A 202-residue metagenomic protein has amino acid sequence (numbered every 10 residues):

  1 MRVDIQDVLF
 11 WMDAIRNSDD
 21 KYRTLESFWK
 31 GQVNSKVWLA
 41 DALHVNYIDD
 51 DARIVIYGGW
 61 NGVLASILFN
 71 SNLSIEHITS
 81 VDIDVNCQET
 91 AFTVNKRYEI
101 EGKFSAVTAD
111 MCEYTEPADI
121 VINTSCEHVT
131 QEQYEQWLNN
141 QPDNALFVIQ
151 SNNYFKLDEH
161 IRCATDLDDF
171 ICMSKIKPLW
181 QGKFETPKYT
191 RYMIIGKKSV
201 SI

Functional and structural regions predicted by a protein language model:
M1-D49: S-adenosyl-L-methionine
D49-N61: Conserved class I S-adenosyl-L-methionine
N61-S74: Conserved SAM-binding loop of SAM-dependent methyltransferases across substrates and taxa, primarily the Class I
E76-D82: Conserved SAM-binding motif I beta-strand of class I
I83-I120: S-adenosyl-L-methionine
E127-D143: A short, conserved alpha-helix within the catalytic core of class I
Q141-E159: Conserved beta-strand signature within the Rossmann-like core of class I S-adenosyl-L-methionine
R162-I202: Active-site capping/gating segments
